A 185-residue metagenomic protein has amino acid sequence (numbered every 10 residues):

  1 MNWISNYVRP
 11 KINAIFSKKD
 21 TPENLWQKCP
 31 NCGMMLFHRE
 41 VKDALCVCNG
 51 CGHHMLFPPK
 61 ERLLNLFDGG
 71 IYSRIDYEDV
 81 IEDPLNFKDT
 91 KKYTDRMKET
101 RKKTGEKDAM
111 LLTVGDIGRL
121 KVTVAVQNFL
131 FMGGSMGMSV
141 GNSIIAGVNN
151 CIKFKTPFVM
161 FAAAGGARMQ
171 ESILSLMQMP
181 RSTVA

Functional and structural regions predicted by a protein language model:
M1-A185: Terminal-region recognition feature
